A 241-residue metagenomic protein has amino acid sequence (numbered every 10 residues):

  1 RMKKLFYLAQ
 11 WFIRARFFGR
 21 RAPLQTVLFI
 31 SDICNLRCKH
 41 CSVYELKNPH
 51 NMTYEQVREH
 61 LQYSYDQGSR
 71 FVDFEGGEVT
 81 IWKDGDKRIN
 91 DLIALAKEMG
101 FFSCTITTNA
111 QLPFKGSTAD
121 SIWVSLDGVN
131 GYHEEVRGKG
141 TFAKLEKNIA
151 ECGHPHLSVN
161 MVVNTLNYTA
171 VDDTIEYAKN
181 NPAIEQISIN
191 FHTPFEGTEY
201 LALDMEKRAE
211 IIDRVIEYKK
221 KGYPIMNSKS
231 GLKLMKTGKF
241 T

Functional and structural regions predicted by a protein language model:
K3-G116: Conserved alpha-helical substructure of the radical SAM core
D86-N90, M99, T118-T241: Radical SAM enzyme [4Fe-4S]-AdoMet core and its adjacent flexible, acidic and glycine-rich loops/tails across
